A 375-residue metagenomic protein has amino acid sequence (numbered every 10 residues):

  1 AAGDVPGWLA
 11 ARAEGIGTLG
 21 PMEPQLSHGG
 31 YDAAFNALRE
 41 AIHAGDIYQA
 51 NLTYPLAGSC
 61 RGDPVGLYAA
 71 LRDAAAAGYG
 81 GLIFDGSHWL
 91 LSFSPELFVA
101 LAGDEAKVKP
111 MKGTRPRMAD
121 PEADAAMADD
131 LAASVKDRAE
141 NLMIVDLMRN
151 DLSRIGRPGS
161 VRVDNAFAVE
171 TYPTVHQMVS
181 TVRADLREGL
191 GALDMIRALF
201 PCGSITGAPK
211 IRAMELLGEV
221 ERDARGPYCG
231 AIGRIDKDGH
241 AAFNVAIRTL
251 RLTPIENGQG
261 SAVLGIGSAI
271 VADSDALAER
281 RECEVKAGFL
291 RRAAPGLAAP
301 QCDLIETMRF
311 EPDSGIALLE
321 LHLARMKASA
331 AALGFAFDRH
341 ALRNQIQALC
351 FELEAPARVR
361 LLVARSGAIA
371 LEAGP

Functional and structural regions predicted by a protein language model:
A1-T307, P312-D313, E320-H322, L353: Extended alpha-helical targeting/anchoring segments, especially N-terminal organellar/secretory targeting helices
G30-A33, A208, F337, A341 (+1 more regions): A generic alpha-helix signature
L97-K109, M308, P312-G315, L319-A324 (+2 more regions): Extended Lys/Arg-rich, glycine-bearing segments that form polyanion-binding/interaction patches within enzyme domains
